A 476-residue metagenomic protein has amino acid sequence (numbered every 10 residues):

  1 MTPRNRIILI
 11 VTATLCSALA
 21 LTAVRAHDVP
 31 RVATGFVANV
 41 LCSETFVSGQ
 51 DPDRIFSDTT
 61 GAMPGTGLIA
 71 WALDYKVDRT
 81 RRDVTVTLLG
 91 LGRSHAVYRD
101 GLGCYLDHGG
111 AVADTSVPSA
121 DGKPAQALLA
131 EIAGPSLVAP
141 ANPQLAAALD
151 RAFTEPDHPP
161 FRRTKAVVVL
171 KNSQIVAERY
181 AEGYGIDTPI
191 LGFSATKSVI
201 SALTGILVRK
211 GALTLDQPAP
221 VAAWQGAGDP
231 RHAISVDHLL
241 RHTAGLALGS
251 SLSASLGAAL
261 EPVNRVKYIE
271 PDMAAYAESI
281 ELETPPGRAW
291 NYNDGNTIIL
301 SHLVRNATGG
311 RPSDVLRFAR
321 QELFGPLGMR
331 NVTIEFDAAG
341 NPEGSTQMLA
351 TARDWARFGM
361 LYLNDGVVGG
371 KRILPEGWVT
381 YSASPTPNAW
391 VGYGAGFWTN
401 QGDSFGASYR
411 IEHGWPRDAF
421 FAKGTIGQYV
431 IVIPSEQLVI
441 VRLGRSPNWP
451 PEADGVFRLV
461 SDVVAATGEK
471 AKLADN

Functional and structural regions predicted by a protein language model:
M1-T14: N-terminal Sec-pathway targeting helices
V29-R31, A419-N476: Structured C-terminal helix/loop/strand segments within mature extracytoplasmic catalytic/sensor domains
E131-N172: Beta-lactamase-like hydrolase cores
Q144-R151, Q174-R179, P218-A222, L256-P286 (+1 more regions): Short, charged, amphipathic alpha-helices and their helix-cap/turn boundaries
S173, I190-D216, L239, L300-V304 (+1 more regions): Active-site SXXK
S201, H242, N296-R305, T346-V367 (+1 more regions): Active-site-proximal alpha-helical segments within enzyme catalytic domains
R209-A247, S251, S279-L282, G309-T346 (+1 more regions): Active-site helix/loop module of the DD-peptidase/beta-lactamase fold, centered on the serine-lysine SxxK catalytic
M329-F336, S384-V439: Active-site Gly/Thr loop motif
